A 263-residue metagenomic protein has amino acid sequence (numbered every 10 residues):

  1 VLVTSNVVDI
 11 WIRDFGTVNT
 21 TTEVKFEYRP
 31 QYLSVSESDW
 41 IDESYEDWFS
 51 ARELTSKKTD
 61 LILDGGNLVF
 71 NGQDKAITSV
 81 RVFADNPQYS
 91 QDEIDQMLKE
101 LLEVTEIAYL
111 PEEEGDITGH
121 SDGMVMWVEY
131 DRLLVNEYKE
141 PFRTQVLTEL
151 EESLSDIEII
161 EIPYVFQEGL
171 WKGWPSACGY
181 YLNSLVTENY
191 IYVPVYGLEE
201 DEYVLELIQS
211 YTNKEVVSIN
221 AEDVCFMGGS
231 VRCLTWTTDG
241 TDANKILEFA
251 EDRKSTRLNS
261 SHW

Functional and structural regions predicted by a protein language model:
V1-R253: The feature marks the mature, well-folded catalytic cores of soluble enzymes
D252-K254, L258-W263: Single conserved hydrophobic/aromatic residue that forms the stacking wall/gate of nucleotide- or nucleobase-binding
